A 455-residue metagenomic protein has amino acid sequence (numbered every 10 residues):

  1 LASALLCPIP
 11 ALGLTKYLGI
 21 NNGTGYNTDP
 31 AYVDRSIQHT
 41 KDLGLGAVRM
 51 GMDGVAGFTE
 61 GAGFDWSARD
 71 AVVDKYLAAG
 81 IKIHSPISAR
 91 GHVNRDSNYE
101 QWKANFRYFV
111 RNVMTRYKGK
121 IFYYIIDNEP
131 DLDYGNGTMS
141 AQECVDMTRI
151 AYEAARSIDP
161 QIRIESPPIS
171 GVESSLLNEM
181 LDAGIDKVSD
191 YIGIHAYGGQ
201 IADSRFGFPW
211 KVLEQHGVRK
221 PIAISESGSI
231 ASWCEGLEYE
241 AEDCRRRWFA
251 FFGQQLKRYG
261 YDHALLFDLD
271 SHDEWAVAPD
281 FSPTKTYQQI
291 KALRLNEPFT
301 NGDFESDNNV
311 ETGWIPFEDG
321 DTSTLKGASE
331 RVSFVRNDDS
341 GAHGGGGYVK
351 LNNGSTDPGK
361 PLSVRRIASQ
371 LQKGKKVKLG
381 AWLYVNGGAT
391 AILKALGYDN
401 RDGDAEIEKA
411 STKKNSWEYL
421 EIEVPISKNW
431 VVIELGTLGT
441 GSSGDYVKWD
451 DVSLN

Functional and structural regions predicted by a protein language model:
P8-P10: N-terminal signal peptide c-region/cleavage motif recognized by signal peptidases
L12-D53: Boundary/entry segment of secreted carbohydrate-active catalytic domains
Y17-N22, G46-M52, K82-S88, F122-I126 (+4 more regions): Structural recognition of the beta-strand scaffold that forms the well-ordered cores of secreted hydrolase catalytic
N27-T40, W102-V113, S174-A183, R245-G253: Short, acidic/polar
H39-S174, I185: Substrate-binding cleft and catalytic face of glycoside hydrolase catalytic domains, especially the flexible beta-alpha
P86, K103, A141-R246, A250 (+3 more regions): Noncatalytic carbohydrate-binding groove/subsite architecture in carbohydrate-active enzymes
Y259-F299, E305, N455: Aromatic-rich peripheral "rim/lid" segments of glycoside hydrolase catalytic domains that contact and position glycan
A292-N455: Extracellular and organelle-lumenal recognition/adhesion modules and their flexible linkers in secreted
